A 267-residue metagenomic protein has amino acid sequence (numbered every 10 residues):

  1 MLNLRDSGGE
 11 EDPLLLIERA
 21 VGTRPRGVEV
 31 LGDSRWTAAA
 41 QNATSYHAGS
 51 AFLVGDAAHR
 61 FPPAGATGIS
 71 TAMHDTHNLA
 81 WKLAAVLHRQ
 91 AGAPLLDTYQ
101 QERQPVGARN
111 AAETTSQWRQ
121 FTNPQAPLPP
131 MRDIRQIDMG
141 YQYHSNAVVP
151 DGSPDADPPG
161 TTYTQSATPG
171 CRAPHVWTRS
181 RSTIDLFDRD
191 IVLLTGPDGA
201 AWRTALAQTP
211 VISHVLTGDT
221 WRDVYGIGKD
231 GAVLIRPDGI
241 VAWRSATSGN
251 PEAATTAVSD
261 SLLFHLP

Functional and structural regions predicted by a protein language model:
M1-G32: Conserved FAD/dinucleotide-binding core of flavoprotein oxidoreductases
L15-R19, A85-P267: Helical substrate-recognition/capping region of FAD-dependent monooxygenase/halogenase enzymes
D33-R35, R244: Residue-level detector of high-confidence beta-strand sites
N42-T44: Replace "in large, NTP-powered and nucleic-acid-processing enzymes" with "in large, NTP-powered factors and other
H47-P63, A232: Short FAD-binding loop at a beta-strand-to-alpha-helix junction that anchors the flavin cofactor in diverse
H59-S70, N123: Glycine-rich phosphate/pyrophosphate-binding beta-alpha loops
M73-L87: An active-site-proximal "capping" alpha-helix that borders the catalytic cofactor pocket
